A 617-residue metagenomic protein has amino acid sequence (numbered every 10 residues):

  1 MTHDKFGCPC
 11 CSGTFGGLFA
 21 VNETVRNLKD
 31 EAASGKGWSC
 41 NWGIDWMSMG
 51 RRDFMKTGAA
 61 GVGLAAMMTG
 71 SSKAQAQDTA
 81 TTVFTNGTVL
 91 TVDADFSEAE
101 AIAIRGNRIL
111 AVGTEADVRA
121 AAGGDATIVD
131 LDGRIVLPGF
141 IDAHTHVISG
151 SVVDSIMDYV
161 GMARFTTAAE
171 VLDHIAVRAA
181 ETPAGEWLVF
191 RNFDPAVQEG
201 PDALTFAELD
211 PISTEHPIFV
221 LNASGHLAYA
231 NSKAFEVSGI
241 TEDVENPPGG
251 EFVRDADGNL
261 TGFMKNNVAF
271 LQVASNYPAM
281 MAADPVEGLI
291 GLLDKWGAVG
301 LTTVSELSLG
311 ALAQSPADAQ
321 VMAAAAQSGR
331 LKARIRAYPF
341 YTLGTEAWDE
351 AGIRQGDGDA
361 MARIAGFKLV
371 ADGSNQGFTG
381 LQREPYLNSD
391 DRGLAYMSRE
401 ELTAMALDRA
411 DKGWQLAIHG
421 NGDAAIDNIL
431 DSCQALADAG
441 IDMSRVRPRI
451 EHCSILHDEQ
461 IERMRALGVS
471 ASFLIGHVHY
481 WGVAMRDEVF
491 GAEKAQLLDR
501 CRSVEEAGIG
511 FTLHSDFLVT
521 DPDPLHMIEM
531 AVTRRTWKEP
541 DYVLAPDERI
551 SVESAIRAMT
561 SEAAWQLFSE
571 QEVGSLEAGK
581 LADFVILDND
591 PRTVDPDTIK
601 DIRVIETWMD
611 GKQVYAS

Functional and structural regions predicted by a protein language model:
M1-D53, A60-G63: N-terminal secretory signal peptides
C8-G13, G17, T24, G61 (+12 more regions): Divalent metal-binding segments
S48-K56, G63-T79: N-terminal twin-arginine translocation
E100, A143, A362, H526 (+1 more regions): Change "...and in nucleic-acid phosphodiester-cleaving endonucleases..." to "...and in nucleic-acid processing enzymes
Q355-G358, R465: Acidic (Asp/Glu)-rich catalytic clusters
G358, A362-A365: Conserved alpha/beta core surface patches that mediate binding of polyanionic ligands
L407-A417, N421-P448, H452-C453, E459-E462 (+4 more regions): His/Asp/Glu-enriched, well-ordered alpha-helical/loop segment that forms or immediately abuts the divalent-metal
